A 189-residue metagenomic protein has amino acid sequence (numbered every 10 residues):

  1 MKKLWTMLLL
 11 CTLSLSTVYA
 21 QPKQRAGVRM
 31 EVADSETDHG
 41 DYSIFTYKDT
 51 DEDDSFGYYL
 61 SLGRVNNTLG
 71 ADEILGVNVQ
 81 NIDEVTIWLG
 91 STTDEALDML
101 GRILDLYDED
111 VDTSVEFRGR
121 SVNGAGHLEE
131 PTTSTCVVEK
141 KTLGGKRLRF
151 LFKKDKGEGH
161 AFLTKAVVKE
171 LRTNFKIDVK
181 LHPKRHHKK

Functional and structural regions predicted by a protein language model:
L4-L13: Sec-dependent N-terminal signal peptides
L13-Y19: C-terminal segment of classical bacterial N-terminal signal peptides
A20-K189: Positively charged, low-complexity terminal tracts and the immediately adjacent first secondary-structure elements
